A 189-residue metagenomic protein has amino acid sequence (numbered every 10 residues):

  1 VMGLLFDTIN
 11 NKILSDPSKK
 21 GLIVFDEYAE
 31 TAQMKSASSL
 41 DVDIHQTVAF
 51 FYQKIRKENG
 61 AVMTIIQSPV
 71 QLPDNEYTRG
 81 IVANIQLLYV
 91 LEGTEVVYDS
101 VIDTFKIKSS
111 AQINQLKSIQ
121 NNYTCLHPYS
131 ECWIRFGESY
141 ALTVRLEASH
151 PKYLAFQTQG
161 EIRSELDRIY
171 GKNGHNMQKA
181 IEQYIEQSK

Functional and structural regions predicted by a protein language model:
V1-N114: Conserved P-loop NTPase motor cores
L4-N11, S15, S38, N121-K189: Conserved P-loop NTPase motor module
L116-Q120: Short beta-strand->loop
